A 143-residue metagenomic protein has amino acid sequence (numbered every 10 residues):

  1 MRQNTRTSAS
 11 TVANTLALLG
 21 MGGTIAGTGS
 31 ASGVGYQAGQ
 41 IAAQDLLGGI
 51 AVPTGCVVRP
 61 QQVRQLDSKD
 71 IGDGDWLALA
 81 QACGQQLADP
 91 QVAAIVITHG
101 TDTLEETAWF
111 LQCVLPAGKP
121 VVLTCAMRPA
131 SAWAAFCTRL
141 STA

Functional and structural regions predicted by a protein language model:
M1-A143: Active-site histidine-anchored catalytic micro-motif
